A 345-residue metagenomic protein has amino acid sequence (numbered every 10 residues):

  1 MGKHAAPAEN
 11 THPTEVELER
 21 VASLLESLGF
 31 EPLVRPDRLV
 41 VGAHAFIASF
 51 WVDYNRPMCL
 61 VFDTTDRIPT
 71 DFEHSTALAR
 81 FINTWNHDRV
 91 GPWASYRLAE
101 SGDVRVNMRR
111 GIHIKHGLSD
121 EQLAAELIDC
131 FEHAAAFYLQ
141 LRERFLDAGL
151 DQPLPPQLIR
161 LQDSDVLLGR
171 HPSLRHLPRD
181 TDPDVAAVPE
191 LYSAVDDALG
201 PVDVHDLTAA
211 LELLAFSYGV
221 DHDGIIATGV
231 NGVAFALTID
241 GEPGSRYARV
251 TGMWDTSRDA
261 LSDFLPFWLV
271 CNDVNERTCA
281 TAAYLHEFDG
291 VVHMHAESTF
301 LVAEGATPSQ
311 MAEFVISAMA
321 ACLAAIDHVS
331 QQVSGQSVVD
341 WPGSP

Functional and structural regions predicted by a protein language model:
M1-W51, G91-S101, G149-T238, H286: Charge-rich, low-complexity N-terminal segments
L28, F81-D88, E126-Q140, V270-R277 (+1 more regions): Conserved short hydrophobic interaction patches
R38-V40, P57-C59, V104-V106, G224-I226 (+2 more regions): Hydrophobic residues embedded in beta-strands of well-ordered beta-sheets
H44-A125, E132, A136: Ordered, small/hydrophobic-rich secondary-structure cores
H44-A77, N231-F267: Long, continuous compositionally biased terminal/linker segments
T64-R105, T251-E297: Short, internal acidic amphipathic alpha-helical interface segments that mediate docking to partner proteins
R97-I128, L139-L146, Y284-I316, D327-Q332 (+1 more regions): Well-ordered alpha/beta subsegment
H133-V166, A321-P345: Flexible helix-coil linker/hinge segments at domain or subdomain boundaries
